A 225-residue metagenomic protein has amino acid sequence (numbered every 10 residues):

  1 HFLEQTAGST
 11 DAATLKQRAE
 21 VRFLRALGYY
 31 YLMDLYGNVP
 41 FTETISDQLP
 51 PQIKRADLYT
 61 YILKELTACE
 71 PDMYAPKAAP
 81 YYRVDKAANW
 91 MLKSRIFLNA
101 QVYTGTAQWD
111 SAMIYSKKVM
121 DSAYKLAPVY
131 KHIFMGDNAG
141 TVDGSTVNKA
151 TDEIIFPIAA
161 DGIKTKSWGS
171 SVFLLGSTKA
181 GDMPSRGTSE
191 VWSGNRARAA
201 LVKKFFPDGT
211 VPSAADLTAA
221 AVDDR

Functional and structural regions predicted by a protein language model:
H1-Y36, Q48-T60, L66-Y81, P212-A214 (+1 more regions): Conserved, well-structured interaction surfaces
A7, M33-P40, K77, I96-T106: Short coil/turn linking the two alpha-helices of tandem helical-hairpin repeats
L15, A56, T60, R83 (+2 more regions): Conserved structured core elements
M33-P40, P71, E153-I154, F173: Flexible, active-site-adjacent loop/turn segments at secondary-structure boundaries
Y36-T42, Y74, A127, M135: Generic, ordered loop/turn and secondary-structure boundary motif
N38-A56, Y103-D110: Short coil/linker segments at helix-helix boundaries
I45-D47, A79, H132, G162: A generic structural micro-environment signature that highlights single residues at secondary-structure boundaries
L66-A68, A87-R225: An aromatic- and glycine-enriched ligand-binding surface/loop that stacks and positions planar moieties
